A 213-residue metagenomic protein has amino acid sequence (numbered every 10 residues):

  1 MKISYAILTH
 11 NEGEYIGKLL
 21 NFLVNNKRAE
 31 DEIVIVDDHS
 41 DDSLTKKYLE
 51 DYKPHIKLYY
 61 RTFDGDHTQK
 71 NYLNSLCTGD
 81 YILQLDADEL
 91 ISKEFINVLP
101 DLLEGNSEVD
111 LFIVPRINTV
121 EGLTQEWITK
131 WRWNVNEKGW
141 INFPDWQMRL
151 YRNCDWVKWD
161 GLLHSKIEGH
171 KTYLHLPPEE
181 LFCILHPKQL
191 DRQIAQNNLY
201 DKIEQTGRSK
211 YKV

Functional and structural regions predicted by a protein language model:
K2-S4: Cell-envelope/extracellular polymer assembly enzymes that use nucleotide-activated donors
I7-T9, D37: Short beta-strand/turn micro-motifs composed of small residues that flank or help shape donor/cofactor-binding pockets
E12-N25: Short, well-formed alpha-helical segments that are part of the catalytic scaffolds of diverse glycosyltransferases
F22, I33-L49, F63, D86: A conserved acidic beta->alpha catalytic loop
D31, I56, D80, D88 (+1 more regions): Conserved acidic residues
D31, K46-T68, S75-L76: Conserved donor nucleotide-binding strand/loop of the catalytic core
D38, R61-F63, G79, D86-E89 (+2 more regions): Short acidic donor-binding/metal-coordinating loop in glycosyltransferase active sites
D66-N74, Y81, S92-V213: Catalytic-site signature of metal-activated, phosphate-bearing donor transferases, centered on the GT-A/GT-A-like
